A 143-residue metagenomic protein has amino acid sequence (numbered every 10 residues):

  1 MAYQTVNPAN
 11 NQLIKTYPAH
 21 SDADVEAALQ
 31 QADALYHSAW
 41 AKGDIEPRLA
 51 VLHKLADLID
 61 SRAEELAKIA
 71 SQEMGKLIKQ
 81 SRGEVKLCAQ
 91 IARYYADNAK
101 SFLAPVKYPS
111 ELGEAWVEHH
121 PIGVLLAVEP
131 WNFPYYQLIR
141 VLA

Functional and structural regions predicted by a protein language model:
M1-G113: N-terminal Rossmann-like NAD(P)+-binding subdomain of aldehyde/semialdehyde dehydrogenases
V106-A143: Conserved small-residue-rich beta-alpha loop and adjacent elements that most often cradle the phosphate/pyrophosphate
